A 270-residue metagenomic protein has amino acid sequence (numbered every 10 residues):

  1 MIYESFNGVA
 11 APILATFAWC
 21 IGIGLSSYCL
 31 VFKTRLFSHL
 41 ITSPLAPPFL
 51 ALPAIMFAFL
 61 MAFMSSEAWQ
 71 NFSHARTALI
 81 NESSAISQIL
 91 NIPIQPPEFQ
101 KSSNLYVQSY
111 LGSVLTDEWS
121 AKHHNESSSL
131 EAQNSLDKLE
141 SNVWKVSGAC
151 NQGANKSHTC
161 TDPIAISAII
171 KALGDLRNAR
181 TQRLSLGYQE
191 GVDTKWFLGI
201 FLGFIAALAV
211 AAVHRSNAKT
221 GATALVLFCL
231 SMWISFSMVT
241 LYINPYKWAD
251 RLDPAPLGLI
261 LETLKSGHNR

Functional and structural regions predicted by a protein language model:
I2-T34, L184-R270: Alpha-helical transmembrane anchor segments
L25-S26, I55, M61, E82-A85 (+6 more regions): Amphipathic, well-ordered alpha-helical segments in soluble domains
F37-L40: Amphipathic, cytosolic membrane-interfacial segments at TM-TM junctions
T42-A46: Juxtamembrane helix-capping/reentrant segments at transmembrane boundaries
P47-M64: A generic, lipid-embedded transmembrane alpha helix
F59-I80, I243: Transmembrane signal-anchor/signal-peptide helices with a preference for the extracytoplasmic
A78-Q95, D253-G267: Short extracytoplasmic/periplasmic juxtamembrane "stem" segments immediately C-terminal to an N-terminal membrane anchor
Q88-L186: Structured inter-helical modules in multipass membrane proteins
